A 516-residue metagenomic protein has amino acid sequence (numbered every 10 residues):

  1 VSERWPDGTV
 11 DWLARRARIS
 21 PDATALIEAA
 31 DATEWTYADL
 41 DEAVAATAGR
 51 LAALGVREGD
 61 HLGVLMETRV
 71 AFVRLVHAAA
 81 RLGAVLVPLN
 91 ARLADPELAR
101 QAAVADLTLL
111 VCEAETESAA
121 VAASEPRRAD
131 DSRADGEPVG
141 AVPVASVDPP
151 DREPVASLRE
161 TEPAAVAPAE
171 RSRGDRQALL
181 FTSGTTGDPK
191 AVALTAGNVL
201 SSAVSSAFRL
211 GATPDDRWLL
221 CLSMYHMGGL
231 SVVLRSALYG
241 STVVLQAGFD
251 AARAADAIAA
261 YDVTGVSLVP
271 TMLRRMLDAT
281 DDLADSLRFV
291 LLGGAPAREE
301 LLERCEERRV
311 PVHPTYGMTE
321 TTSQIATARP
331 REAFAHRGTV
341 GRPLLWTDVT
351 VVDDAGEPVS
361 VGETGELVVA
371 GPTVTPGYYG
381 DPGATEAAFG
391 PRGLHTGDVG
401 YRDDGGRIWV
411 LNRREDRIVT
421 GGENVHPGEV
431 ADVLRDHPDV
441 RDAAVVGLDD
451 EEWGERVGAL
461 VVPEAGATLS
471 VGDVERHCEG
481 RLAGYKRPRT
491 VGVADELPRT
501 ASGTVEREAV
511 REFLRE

Functional and structural regions predicted by a protein language model:
R4-P6, P21-T24, A129, E162-F181 (+3 more regions): Conserved pre-ATP/AMP-binding loop-to-beta segment of ANL
W5, D22-V56, D60, L65-R69 (+4 more regions): Conserved AMP-binding/adenylate-forming core of the ANL superfamily
E34-A38, E170, D175-V204, E506: Conserved AMP-binding A3 loop
L93, G371, P376-G377, A387 (+3 more regions): AMP-binding/adenylate-forming catalytic core of the ANL superfamily
E115-G174, D188: ANL superfamily adenylate-forming
L200-R217, M224-G265, R275-T280: Conserved AMP-binding/adenylation subdomain of ANL enzymes
L238, V263-L268, M272-A335, D348 (+1 more regions): Gly/Ser/Thr-rich phosphate-binding loop
R342-W346, E357-A388, V425, D432: Conserved ATP/PPi-binding loop(s) of AMP-dependent carboxylate-activating enzymes
